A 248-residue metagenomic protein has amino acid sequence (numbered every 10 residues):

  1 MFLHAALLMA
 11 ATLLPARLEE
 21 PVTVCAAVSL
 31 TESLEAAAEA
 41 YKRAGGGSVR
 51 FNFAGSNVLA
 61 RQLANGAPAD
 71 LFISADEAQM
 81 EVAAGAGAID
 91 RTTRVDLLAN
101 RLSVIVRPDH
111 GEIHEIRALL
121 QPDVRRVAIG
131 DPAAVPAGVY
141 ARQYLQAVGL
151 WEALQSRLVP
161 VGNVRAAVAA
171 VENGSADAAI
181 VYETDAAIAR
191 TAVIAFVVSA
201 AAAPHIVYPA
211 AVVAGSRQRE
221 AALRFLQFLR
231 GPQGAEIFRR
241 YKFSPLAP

Functional and structural regions predicted by a protein language model:
A5-R17: Hydrophobic h-region of N-terminal signal peptides that target proteins for export in Gram-negative bacteria
L14-A67, S74-E77, E81-L98, S103-P248: Exported/periplasmic ABC-transporter solute-binding proteins
